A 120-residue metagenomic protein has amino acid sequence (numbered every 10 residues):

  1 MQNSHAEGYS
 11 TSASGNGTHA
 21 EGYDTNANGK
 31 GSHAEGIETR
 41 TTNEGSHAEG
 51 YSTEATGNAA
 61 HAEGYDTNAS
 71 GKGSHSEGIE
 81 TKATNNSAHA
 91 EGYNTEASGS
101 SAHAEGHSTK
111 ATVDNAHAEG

Functional and structural regions predicted by a protein language model:
M1-G120: Periodic small-residue-enriched repeat registers in elongated scaffold domains
